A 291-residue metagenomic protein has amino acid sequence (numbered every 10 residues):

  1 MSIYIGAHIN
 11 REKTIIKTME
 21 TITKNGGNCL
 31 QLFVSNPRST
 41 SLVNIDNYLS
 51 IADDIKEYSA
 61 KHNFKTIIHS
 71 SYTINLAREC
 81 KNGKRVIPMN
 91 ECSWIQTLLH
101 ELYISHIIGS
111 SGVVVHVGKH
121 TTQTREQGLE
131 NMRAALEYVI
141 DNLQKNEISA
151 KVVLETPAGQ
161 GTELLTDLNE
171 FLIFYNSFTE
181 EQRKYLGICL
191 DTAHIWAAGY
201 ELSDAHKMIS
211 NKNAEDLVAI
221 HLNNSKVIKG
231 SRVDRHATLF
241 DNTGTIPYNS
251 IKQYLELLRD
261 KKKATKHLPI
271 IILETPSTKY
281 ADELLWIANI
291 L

Functional and structural regions predicted by a protein language model:
M1-H100: N-terminal pre-domain/capping segments
I3-I9, N28-L32, T66-S70, V113-V115 (+4 more regions): Hydrophobic faces of well-ordered beta-strands that scaffold small-molecule active sites in alpha/beta enzyme cores
H8-E12, S35-P37, S71-N75, G118-H120 (+4 more regions): Active-site beta-loop-alpha junctions enriched in small/polar residues
E20-G27, I45-I67, L99-G109, V139-I148 (+3 more regions): Acidic (Asp/Glu)-rich catalytic clusters
A60-H62, L76-G187, A197: Active-site acidic/histidine proton-transfer and metal-coordination neighborhood in alpha/beta enzyme cores
R85-E91, E126, L164-L168, W196-K262 (+1 more regions): Gly/Pro-rich active-site loop or hairpin
K263-A264, I270-T278: C-terminal accessory segment of soluble enzyme catalytic cores
Y280-L291: C-terminal helical cap(s) of enzyme catalytic domains, especially alpha/beta-barrels
